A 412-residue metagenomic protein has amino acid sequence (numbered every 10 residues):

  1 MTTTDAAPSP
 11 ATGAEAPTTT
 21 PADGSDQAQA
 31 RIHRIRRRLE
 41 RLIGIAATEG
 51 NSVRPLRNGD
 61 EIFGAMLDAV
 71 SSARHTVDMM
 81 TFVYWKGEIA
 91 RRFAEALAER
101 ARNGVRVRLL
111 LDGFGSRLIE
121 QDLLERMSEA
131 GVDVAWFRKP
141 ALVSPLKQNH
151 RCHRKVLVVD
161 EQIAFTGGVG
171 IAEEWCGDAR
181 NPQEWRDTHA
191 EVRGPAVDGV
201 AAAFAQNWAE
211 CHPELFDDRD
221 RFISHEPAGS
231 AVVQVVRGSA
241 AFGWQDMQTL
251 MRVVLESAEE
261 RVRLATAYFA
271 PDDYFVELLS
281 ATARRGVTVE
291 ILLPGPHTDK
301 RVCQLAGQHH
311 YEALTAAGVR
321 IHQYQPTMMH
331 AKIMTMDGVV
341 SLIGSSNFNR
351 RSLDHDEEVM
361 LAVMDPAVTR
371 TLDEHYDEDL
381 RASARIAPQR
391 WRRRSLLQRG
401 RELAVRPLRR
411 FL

Functional and structural regions predicted by a protein language model:
M1-Q248, V253, S257, G295 (+4 more regions): N-terminal localization/anchoring segments of enzymes in phospholipid and broader phosphate metabolism
G59, S239-T249, A270-Y274, C303 (+1 more regions): A general structural motif
E120, F275, R301-Q304, M334: Short, well-ordered secondary-structure micro-motifs
K147, V302, Q308-E312, P326-K332 (+1 more regions): Anion-coordinating catalytic cores for phosphoryl-, nucleotidyl-, and glycosidic chemistry
A258-R261, Y274-F275: Beta-propeller domains
Y268-T288, G295-D299: Helical hairpin unit composed of two closely spaced alpha helices linked by a short loop
L278-T282, G307-H309, D377-E378: Short, solvent-exposed amphipathic alpha-helical segments in soluble enzyme and RNA/protein-processing domains
